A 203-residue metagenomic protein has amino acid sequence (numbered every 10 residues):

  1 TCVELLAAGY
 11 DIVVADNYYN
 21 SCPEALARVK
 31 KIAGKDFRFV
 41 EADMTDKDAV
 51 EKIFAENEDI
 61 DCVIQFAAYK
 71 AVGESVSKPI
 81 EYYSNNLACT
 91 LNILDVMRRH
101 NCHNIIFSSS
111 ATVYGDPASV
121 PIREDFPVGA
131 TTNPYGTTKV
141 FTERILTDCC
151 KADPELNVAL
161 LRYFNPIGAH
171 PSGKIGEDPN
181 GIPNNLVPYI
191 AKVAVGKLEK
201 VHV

Functional and structural regions predicted by a protein language model:
T1-A169: N-terminal Rossmann-like NAD(P)+-binding domain of SDR-like oxidoreductases, especially those catalyzing
T147-V203: NAD(P)-dependent short-chain dehydrogenase/reductase
